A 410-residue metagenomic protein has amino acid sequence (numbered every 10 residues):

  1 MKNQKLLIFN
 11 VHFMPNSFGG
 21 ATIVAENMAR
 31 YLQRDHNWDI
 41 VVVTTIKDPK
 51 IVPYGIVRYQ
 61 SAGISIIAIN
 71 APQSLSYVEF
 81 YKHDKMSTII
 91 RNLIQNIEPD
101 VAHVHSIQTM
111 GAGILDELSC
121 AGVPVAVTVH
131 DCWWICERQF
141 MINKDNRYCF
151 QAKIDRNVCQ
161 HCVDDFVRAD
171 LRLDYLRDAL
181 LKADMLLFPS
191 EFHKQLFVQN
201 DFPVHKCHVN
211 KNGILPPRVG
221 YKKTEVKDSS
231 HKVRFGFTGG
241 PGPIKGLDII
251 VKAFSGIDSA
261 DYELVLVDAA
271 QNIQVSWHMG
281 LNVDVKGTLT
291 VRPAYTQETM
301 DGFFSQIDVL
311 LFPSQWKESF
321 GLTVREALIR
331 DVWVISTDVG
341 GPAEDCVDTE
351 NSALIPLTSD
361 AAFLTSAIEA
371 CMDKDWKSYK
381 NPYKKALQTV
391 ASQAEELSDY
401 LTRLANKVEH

Functional and structural regions predicted by a protein language model:
M1-G55, Q60-S65, A121, S255: N-terminal subdomain of nucleotide-sugar transferases
L7, K227-K245, V251-F254: Conserved donor-binding/catalytic core segment of Leloir-type glycosyltransferases
V163-K206: A short, active-site helix/loop in glycosyltransferases that binds the activated sugar's phosphate group
T238, E263-H278: Glycosyltransferase donor-sugar binding loop
S276-E298, G302: Nucleotide-activated donor-binding/catalytic signature segment of Leloir-type glycosyltransferases, i.e., the conserved
D301, V324-I329, A343-E344: Short alpha-helical segment that forms part of, or immediately flanks, the ligand-binding pocket in carbohydrate-active
V309, W333-S336: Short hydrophobic beta-strand element within catalytic cores of glycosyltransferases and related nucleotide-activated
A343-A370, A391: Change "using UDP/GDP/dTDP sugars" to "using nucleotide sugars
